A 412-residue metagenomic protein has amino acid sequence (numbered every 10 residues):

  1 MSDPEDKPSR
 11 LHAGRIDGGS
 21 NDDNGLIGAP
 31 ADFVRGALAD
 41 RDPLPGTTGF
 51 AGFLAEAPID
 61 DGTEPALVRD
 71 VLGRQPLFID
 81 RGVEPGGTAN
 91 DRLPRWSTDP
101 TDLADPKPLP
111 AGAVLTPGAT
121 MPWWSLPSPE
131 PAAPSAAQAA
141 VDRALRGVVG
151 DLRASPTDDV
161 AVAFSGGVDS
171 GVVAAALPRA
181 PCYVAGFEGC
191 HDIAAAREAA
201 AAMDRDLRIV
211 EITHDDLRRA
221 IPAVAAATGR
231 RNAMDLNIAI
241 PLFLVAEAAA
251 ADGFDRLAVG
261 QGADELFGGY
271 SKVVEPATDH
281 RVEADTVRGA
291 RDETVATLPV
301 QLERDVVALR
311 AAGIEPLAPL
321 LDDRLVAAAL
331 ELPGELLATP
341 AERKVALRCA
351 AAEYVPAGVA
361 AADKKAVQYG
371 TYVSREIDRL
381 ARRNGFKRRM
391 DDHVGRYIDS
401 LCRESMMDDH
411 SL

Functional and structural regions predicted by a protein language model:
M1-I209, H214-D215: Cysteine-centered catalytic environments shared across enzyme families
G18-S20, W124-E130, D279-D285, G313-I314 (+1 more regions): Charged, low-complexity surface segments at secondary-structure and domain boundaries
A55, D105, L115, C349-A350 (+2 more regions): Polar low-complexity intrinsically disordered regions enriched in Ser/Thr and small residues
R81, P100, E265, K364 (+1 more regions): Short linear motifs in intrinsically disordered/low-complexity regions
P134-Y354, G370-Y372, E376-R382, H393-L412: ATP-dependent adenylate-handling active sites, centered on carboxylate activation for C-N bond formation
V355-V367: Short, surface-exposed acidic
